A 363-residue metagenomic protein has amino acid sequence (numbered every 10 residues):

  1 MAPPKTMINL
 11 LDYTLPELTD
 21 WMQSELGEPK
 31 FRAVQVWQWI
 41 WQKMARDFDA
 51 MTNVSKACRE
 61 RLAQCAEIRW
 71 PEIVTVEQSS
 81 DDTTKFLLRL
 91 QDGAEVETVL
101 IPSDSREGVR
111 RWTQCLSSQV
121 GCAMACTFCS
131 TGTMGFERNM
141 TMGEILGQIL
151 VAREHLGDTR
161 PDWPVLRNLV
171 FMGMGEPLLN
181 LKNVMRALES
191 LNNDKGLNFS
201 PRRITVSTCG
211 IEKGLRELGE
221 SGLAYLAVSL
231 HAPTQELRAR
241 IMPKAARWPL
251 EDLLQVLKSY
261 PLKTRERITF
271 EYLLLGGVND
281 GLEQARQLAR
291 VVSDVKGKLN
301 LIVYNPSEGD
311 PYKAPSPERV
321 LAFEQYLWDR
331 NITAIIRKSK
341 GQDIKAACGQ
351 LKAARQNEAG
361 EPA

Functional and structural regions predicted by a protein language model:
M1-V96, P102, R110, P161 (+2 more regions): Auxiliary Fe-S-binding modules of radical SAM enzymes
K43, S105, T131-F136, T234-Q235 (+1 more regions): A short, flexible beta-alpha/helix-coil linker loop
F86, T98, Q114-L116, V228: Short beta-strand motif preference
L100-I101, N183: Residue-level structural signal for beta-strand termini and adjacent loop
D104-V151: Canonical Radical SAM [4Fe-4S] cluster-binding loop centered on the CxxxCxxC motif and its immediate flanking residues
M140, G210, S339-K340: Short beta->alpha linker loops
R153-A334: Conserved AdoMet/S-adenosylmethionine-binding subsite of the radical SAM
